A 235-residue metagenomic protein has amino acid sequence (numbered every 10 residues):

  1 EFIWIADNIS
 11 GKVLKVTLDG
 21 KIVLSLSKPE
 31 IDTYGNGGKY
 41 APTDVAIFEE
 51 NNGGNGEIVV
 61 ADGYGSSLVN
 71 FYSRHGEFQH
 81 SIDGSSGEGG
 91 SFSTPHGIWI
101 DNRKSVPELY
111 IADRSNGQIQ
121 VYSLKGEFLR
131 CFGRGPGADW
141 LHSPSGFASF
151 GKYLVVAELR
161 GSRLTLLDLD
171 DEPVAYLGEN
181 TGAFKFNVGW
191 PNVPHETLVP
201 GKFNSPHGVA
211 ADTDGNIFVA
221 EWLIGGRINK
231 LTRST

Functional and structural regions predicted by a protein language model:
E1-T235: Eukaryotic scaffold repeat domains enriched in small/polar residues
